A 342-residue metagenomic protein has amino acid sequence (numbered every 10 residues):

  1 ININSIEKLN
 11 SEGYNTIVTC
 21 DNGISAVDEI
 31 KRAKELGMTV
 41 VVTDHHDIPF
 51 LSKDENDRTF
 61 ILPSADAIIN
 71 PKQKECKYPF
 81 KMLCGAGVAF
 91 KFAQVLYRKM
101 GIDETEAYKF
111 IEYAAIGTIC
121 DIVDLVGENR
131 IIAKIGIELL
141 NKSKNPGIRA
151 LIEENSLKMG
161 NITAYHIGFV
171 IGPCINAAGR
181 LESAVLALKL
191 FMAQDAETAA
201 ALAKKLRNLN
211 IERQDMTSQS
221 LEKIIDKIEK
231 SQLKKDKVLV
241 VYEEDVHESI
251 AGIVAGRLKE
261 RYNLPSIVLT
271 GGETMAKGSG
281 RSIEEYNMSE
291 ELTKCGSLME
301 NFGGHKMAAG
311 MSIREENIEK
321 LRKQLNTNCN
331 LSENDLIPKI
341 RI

Functional and structural regions predicted by a protein language model:
I1-T16, D21, E35-G37, D54-D57 (+2 more regions): Hydrophobic helix-and-loop "lid/oligomerization" segment in the mid-to-C-terminal part of catalytic domains
C20, T43-H45, I69-P71, L269: Generic beta-sheet signal
A26, H46-L51, F60, E75-K77 (+2 more regions): Short gly/pro/ser/thr-enriched loop/turn and capping motifs at secondary-structure boundaries
A26-V27, D121: Intrinsically disordered, low-complexity regulatory tails of plant transcription factors and co-regulators
G37, V42, F50, K81-G87 (+3 more regions): Acidic, glycine-enriched active-site microenvironments
F50-K81, C295-M299: Structural recognition of alpha->loop->beta junctions
I122, K142-N145, T327-I342: A contiguous loop/helix-start segment that scaffolds small-molecule binding in enzyme catalytic cores
R314-E333: M16/insulysin-pitrilysin zinc metalloprotease superfamily fold
